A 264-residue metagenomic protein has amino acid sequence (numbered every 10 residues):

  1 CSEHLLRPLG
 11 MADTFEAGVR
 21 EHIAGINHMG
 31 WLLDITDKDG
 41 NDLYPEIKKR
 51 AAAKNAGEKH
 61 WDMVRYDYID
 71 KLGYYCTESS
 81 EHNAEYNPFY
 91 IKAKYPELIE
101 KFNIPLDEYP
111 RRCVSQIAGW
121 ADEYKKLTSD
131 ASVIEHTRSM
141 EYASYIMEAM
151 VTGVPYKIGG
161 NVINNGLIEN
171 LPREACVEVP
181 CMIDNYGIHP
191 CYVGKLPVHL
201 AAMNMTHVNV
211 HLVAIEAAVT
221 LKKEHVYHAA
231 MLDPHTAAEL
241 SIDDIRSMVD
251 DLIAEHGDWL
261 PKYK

Functional and structural regions predicted by a protein language model:
S2-K264: Long, compositionally biased stretches enriched for glycine and/or charged residues
